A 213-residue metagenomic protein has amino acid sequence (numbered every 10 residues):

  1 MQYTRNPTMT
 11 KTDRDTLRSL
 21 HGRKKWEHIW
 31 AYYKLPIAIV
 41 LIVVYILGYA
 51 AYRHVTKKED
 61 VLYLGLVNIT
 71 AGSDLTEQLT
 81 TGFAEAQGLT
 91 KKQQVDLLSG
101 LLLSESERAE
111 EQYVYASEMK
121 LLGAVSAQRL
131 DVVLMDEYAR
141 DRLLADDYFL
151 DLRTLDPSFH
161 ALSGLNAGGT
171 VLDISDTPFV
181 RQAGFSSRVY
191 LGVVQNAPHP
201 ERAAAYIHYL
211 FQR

Functional and structural regions predicted by a protein language model:
M1-L17: N-terminal intrinsically disordered, acidic low-complexity segments at the extreme N-terminus
S19-I29: Cytosolic juxtamembrane amphipathic/interface segments immediately preceding and feeding into a transmembrane helix
K34-R53: Hydrophobic membrane-insertion alpha-helices, especially the h-region of bacterial N-terminal signal peptides
D60-T70, V95-S99: Short, well-ordered beta-strand elements
L79-E137: Extracytoplasmic/periplasmic/luminal assembly and interaction segments in envelope/secretory/respiratory proteins
Y113-G168: Extracytoplasmic "Venus flytrap"/periplasmic binding protein-like
S186-H199: A bilobed periplasmic-binding-protein/Venus flytrap-type ligand-binding module shared by bacterial periplasmic
P198-Y209: Short amphipathic alpha-helical coupling segments at ligand-binding clamshell hinges and other catalytic/signaling
